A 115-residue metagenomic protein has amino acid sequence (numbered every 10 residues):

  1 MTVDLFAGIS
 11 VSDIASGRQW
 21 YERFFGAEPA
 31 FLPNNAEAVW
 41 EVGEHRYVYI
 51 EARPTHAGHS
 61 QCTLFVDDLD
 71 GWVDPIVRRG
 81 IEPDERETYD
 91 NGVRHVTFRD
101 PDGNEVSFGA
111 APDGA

Functional and structural regions predicted by a protein language model:
M1-R18, S60-C62, P112-A115: N-terminal beta-strand motif that seeds the catalytic metal site of vicinal oxygen chelate
M1-V3, P54-H59, Y89-D90: Short glycine-enriched loop/turn motifs at secondary-structure junctions
G8, V39, Y47, T63 (+2 more regions): Short hydrophobic/aromatic beta-strand element in the GNAT-like acyltransferase core that lines or flanks the acyl-donor
G17-E22, I76, G103: Conserved active-site tyrosine of GNAT-family acetyltransferases
F24-A30, G80-E82: Conserved acetyl-CoA-binding loop of GNAT-fold acetyltransferases
A27-S60, E105-A111: Conserved short beta-strand elements that form part of the metal-binding/catalytic scaffold of enzyme active sites
D70-P75: Short amphipathic alpha-helices within nucleic acid-binding modules
R78-A115: Vicinal oxygen chelate
